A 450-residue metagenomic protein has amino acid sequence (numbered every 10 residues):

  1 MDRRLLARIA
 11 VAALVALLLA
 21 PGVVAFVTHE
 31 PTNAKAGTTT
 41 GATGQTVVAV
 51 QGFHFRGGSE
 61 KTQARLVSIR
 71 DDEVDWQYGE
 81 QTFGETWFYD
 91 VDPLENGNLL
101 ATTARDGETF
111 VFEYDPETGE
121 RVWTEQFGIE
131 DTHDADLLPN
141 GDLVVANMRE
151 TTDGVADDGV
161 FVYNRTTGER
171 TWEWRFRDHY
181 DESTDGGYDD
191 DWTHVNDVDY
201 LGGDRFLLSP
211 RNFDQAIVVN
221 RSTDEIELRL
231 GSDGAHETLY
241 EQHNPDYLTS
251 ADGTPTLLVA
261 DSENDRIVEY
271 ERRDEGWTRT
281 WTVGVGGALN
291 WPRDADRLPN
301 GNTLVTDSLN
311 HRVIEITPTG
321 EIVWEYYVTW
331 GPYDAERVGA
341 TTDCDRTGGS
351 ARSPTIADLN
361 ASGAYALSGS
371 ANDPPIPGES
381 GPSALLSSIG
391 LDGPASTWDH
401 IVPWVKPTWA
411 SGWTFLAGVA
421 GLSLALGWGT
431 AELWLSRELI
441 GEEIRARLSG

Functional and structural regions predicted by a protein language model:
M1-D345, G349-R352, L391-G450: Hydrophobic alpha-helical segments
A351, G363-W404: Juxtamembrane amphipathic/hinge helix adjacent to a transmembrane helix
R352-D358: Compositionally biased low-complexity segments at domain edges in trafficked proteins and select soluble regulators
